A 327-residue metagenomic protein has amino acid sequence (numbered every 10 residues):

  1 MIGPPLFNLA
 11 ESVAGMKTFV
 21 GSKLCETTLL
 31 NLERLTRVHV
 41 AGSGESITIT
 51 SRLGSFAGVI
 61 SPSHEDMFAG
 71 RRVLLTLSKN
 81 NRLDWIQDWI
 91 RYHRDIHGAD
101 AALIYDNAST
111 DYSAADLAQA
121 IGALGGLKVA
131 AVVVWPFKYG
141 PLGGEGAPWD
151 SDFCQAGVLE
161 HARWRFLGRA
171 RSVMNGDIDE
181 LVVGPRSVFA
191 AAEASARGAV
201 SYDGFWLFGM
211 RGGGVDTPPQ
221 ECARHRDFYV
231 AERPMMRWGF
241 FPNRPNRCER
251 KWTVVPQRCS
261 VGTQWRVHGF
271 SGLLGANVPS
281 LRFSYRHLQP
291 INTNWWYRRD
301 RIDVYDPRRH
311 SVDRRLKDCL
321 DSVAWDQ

Functional and structural regions predicted by a protein language model:
M1-F7: Short edge beta-strand/loop segments characteristic of extracellular beta-sandwich folds
F7-I60, D152, A156, G184-Q327: Catalytic-site signature of metal-activated, phosphate-bearing donor transferases, centered on the GT-A/GT-A-like
E45, A101-A118: Carboxylate/His-rich catalytic cores and anion/metal-binding grooves
I60-E65, R72-V73, T110-S172: Active-site-proximal specificity loops/subdomain of glycosyltransferases
L74-N80: A conserved hydrophobic helix/loop-capping motif in glycosyltransferases and polysaccharide synthases
R82-Y92: Short, acidic/polar
R91-D100: Short, acidic, metal-binding catalytic loop of nucleotide-sugar glycosyltransferases
I104, A162, R169-V183: Short beta-strand-to-loop acidic/aromatic patch adjacent to the donor-nucleotide binding site
